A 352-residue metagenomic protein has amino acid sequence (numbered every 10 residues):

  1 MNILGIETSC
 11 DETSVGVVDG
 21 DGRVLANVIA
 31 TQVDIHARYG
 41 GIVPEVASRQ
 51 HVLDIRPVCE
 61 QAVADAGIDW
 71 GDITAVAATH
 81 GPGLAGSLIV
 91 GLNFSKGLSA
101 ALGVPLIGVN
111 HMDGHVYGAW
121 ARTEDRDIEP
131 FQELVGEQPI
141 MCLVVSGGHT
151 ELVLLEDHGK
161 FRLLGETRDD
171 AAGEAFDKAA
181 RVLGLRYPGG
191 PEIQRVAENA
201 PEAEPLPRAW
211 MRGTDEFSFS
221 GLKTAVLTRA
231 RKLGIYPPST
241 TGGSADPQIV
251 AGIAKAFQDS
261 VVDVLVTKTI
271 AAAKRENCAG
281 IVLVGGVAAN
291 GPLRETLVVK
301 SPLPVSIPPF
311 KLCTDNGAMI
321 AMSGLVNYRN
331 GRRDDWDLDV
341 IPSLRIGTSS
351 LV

Functional and structural regions predicted by a protein language model:
N2-T74, A78-P82, H111: N-terminal beta-alpha supersecondary unit
T13-D19, C142-V144, T150-L154: Short beta-strand scaffold segments in enzyme catalytic cores
N27, D69, R195-I281, N290-V299 (+2 more regions): A contiguous, well-structured pocket-lining segment that forms one wall/lid of small-molecule binding clefts in soluble
D69-H80, E276-V287, S306-P308: Short glycine-rich phosphate-binding loop at a beta-alpha junction
G108-V109, I281, L297-I320: Conserved phosphate-binding/catalytic loops in two-lobed NTP-binding clefts
V109-I140: Conserved phosphate-binding catalytic cores of ATP/NTP-utilizing and phosphoryl-transfer enzymes
H115-G118, P309-S350: Glycine-rich phosphate-binding/hydrolytic loop that grips phosphoryl groups
E156-N199, K223-R231: Glycine-rich phosphate-binding loop plus the immediately following alpha-helix
